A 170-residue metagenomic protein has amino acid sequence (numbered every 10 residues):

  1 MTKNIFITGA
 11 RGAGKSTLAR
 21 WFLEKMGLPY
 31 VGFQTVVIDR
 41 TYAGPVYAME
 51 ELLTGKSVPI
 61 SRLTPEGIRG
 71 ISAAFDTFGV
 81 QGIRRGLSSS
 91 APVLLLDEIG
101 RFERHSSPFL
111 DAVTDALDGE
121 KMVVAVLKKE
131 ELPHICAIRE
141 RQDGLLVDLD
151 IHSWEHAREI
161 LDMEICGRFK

Functional and structural regions predicted by a protein language model:
T2, I99-K170: Replace "adjacent to P-loop NTPase cores in ATP/GTP-dependent enzymes" with "adjacent to NTP-binding cores
I7: Hydrophobic anchor at the beta1->P-loop junction of P-loop NTPases
A10: P-loop (Walker A) phosphate-binding loop of NTP-binding proteins
G14: Conserved glycine(s) of the Walker
T17: Conserved Walker
W21-I68: N-terminal phosphate/diphosphate-binding loop that engages ATP/GTP or pyrophosphate donors across diverse enzyme folds
Y30-G32, L95, G144-D148: Conserved beta-strand scaffold positions in the cores of enzyme catalytic domains, especially in NTP/NDP-utilizing
P65-D115: Phosphate-binding/switch loop-helix module in NTP-utilizing enzymes
